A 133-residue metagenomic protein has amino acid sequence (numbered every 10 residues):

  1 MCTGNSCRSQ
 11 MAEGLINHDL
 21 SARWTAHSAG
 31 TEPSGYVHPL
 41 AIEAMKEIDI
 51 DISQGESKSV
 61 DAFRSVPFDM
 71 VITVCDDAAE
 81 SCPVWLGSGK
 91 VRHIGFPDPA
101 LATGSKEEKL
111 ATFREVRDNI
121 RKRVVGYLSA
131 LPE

Functional and structural regions predicted by a protein language model:
M1-A62: Conserved active-site segments centered on acidic
G4, C75-D76: Helix N-cap/beta->alpha junction signal
D51, D77-A78: Short, charged/polar surface micro-motifs in flexible loops or helix N-caps
S65-P67: Alpha-helix C-terminal capping/helix-to-coil transition sites in glycosyltransferase folds
T73-V74, H93: Redox-cofactor binding/interface segments in oxidoreductases and associated redox assembly factors
A79-E133: Phosphate-binding/catalytic loops
